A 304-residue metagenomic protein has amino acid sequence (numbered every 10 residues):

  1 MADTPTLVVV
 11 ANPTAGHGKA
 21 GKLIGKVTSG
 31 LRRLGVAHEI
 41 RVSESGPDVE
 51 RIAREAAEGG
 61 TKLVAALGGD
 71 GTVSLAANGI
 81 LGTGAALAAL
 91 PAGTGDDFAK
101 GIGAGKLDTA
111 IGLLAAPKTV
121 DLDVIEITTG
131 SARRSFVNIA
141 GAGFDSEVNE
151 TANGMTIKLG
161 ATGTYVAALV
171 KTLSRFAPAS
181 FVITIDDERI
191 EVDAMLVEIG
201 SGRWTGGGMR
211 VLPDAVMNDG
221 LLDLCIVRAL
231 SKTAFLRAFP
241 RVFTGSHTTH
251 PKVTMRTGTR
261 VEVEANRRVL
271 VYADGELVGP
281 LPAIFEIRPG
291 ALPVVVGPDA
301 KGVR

Functional and structural regions predicted by a protein language model:
M1-V64, T109, K301-R304: ATP/NTP phosphate-donor binding region
A20, I185-D186, V216, I226-R304: ATP/nucleoside-binding phosphotransfer catalytic cores, i.e., glycine-rich phosphate-binding loops
R32-L34, S43, G82-A88, A92-M195: Catalytic core of DAGKc-family lipid kinases
A66-G71: N-terminal glycine-rich "phosphate-gripper" loop used for MgATP/nucleotide binding and carboxylate activation
T72-A85: Short Gly/Thr/Asp-enriched flexible loops that form oxyanion-binding sites at enzyme active sites
G141, D145, E198-L212, L277: Glycine-rich phosphate/pyrophosphate-binding beta-alpha loops
T156-T164, G207-G208, P213-A234: Gly/Ser/Thr-rich active-site loops/lids in small-molecule metabolic enzymes that frequently grip phosphoryl groups
